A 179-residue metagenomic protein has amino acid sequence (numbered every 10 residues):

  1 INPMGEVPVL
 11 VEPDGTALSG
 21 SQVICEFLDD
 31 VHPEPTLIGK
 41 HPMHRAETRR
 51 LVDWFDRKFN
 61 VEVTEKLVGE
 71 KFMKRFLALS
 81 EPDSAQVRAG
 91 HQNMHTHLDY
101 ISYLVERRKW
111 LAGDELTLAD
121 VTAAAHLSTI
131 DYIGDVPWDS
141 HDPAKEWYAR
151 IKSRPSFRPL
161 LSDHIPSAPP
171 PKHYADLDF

Functional and structural regions predicted by a protein language model:
I1-R88, S102, D178: GST-like domain detector, emphasizing the conserved glutathione-binding G-site in the N-terminal thioredoxin-like
L28-D29, Y148, A168-P170: Short secondary-structure boundary/hinge segments and terminal tails
H32, D142-P143, P171: Extended, non-catalytic scaffold segments that flank or surround catalytic motifs
H32, V105-R108, P155, H164: A general structural signal marking secondary-structure boundaries and capping sites
P35-K40, E62-V63, L111-D114, D139 (+1 more regions): Short, hydrophobic secondary-structure boundary micro-motifs
E47-R50, E146, P159: Short, solvent-exposed alpha-helical surface patches in well-structured domains
F55-S153: GST-like fold's C-terminal all-alpha helical module
H164-F179: Acidic/histidine-enriched, glycine/proline-rich intrinsically disordered or flexible terminal extensions
